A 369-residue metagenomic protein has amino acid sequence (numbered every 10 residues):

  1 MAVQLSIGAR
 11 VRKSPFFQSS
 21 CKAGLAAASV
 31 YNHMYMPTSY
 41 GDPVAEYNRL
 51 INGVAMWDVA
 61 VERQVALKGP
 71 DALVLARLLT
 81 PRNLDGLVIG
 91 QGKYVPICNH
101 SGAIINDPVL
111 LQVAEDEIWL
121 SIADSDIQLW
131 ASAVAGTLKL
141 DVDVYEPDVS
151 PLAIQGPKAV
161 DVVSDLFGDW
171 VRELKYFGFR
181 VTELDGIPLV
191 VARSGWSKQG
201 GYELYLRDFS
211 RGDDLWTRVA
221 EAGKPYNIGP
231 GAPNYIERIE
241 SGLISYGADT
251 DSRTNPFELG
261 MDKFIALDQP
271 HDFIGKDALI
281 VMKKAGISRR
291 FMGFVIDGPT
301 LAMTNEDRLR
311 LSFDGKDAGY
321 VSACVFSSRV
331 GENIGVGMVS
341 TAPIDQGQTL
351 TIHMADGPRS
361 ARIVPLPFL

Functional and structural regions predicted by a protein language model:
M1-A23, A27-T38, L111-L369: Conserved, structured C-terminal
M1-V95, A103: Acidic, proline/glycine-enriched N-terminal capping motif
P70-I104, A159-I187: Internal amphipathic helical hairpin motif
